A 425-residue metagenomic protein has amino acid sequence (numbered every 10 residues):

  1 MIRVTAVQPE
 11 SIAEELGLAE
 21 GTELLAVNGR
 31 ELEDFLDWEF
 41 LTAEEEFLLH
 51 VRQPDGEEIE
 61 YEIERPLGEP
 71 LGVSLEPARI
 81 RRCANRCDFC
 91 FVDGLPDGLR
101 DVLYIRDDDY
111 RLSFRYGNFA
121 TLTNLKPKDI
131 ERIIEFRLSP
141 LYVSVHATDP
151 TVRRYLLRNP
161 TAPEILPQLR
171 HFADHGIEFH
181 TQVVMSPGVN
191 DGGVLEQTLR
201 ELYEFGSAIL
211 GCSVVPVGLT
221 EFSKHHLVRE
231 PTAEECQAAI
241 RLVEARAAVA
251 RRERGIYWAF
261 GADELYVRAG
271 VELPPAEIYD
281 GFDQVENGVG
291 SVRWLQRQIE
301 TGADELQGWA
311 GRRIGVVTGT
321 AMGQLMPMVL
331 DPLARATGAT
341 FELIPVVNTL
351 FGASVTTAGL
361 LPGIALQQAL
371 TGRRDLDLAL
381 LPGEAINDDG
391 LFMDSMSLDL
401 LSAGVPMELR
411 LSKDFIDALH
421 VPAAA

Functional and structural regions predicted by a protein language model:
M1-Q8: PDZ/PDZ-like groove recognition
R3, A269-A425: Radical SAM enzyme core and accessory elements
A13, G21-L24, L49, C90: Terminal peptide-recognition signature
E15-E33: Conserved PDZ fold ligand-binding element
R30-W38, E57-E60: Short, Lys/Arg- and Gly-enriched loop/turn segments at beta-strand edges
G56-E58, R65-A208, G218-R246: Conserved Radical SAM active-site core
P140-Y142, E178-H180, G211-S213, W258-F260 (+1 more regions): Structural preference for beta-strand elements that scaffold enzyme active sites
V189, I209-E235, R254-E277, N348-A353 (+1 more regions): Flexible glycine/acidic-rich beta-alpha junction loops that bind and position SAM and/or redox cofactors in anaerobic
